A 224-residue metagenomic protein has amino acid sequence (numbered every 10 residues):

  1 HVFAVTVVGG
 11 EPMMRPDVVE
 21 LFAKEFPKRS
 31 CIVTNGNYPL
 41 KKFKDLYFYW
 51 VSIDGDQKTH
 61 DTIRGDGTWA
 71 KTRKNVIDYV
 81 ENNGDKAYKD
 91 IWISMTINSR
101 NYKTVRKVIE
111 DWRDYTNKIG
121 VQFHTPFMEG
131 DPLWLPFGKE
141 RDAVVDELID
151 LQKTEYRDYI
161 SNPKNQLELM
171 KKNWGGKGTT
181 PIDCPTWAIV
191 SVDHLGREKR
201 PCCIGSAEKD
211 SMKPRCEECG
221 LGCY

Functional and structural regions predicted by a protein language model:
H1-D45: Conserved alpha-helical substructure of the radical SAM core
M14, Y38, G55-Q57, I204: Short, glycine/acidic-enriched loop or turn micro-motifs at the edges of active sites
P16, N83-G84, C223: A general structural signal marking secondary-structure boundaries and capping sites
V18, C202-A207: Residue-level structural signal for beta-strand termini and adjacent loop
C31, C184, C202-C203, C223: Generic recognition of cysteine residues
L40, R200-P201: A sequence-level detector of short linear motifs
Y47-W187, V192-E198, S206-S211: Radical SAM enzyme [4Fe-4S]-AdoMet core and its adjacent flexible, acidic and glycine-rich loops/tails across
S206-Y224: Radical SAM enzyme core and accessory elements
